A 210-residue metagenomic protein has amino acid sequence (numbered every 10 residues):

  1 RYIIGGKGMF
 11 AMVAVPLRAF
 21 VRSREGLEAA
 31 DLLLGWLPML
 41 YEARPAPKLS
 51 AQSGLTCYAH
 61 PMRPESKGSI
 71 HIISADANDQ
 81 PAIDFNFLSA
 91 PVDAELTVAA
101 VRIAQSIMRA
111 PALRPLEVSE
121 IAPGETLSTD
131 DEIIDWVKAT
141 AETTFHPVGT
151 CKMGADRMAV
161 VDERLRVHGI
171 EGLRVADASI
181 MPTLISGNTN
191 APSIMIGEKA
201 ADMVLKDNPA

Functional and structural regions predicted by a protein language model:
Y2-P192, A200-A210: FAD-dependent oxidoreductase catalytic-site/capping-region signature
